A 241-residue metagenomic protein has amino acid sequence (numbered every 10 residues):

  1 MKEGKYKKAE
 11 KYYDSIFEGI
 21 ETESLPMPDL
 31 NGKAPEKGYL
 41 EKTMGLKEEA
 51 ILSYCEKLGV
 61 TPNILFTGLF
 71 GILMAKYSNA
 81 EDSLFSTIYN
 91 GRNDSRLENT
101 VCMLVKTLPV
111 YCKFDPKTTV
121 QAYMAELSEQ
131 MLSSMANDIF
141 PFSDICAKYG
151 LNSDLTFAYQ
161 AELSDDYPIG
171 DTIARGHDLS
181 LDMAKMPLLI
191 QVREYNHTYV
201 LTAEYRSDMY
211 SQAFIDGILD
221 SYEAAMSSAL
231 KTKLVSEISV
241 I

Functional and structural regions predicted by a protein language model:
M1-E10, K37, C55-N63, T67 (+3 more regions): His-Asp-centered acyl/peptidyl-transfer active-site segments
M1-G38: Short amphipathic alpha-helices and their capping loops
K7-K8, P35-S53, Q121-A125, L179-V200 (+2 more regions): AMP-binding/adenylate-forming domain of the ANL superfamily
I16-E23, S134-F140, D144-C146, F214-I241: A short N-terminal helical cap/helix-turn-helix that marks the beginning of AMP-binding/adenylate-forming
D29, V192, A203: Conserved catalytic core of two-component histidine kinases
Y199-S207: Short, well-ordered beta-strand elements
